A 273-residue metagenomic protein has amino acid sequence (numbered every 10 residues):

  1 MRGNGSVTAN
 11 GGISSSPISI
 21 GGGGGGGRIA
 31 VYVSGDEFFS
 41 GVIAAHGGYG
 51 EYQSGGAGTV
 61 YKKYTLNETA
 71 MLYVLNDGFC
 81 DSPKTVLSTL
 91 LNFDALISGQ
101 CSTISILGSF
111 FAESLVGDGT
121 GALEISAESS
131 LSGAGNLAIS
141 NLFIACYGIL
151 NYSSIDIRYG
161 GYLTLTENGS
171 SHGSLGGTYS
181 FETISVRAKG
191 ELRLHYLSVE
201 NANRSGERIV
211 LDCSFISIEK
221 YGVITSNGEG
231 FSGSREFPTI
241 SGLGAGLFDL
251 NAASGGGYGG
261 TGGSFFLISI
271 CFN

Functional and structural regions predicted by a protein language model:
M1-A30, H46-Y61, G133-A134, S153-S154 (+5 more regions): Glycine-centric low-complexity/flexibility signal
G5, A9-G11, V33, G47 (+4 more regions): Active-site proximal loops enriched in glycine and acidic residues that flank catalytic Cys/His/Asp and coordinate
V31-F38: Short, surface-exposed tryptophan/glycine-enriched loops that mediate extracellular molecular recognition
V42-I43: Short amphipathic alpha-helices in soluble, non-transmembrane regions that often serve as interface/regulatory elements
K62-I216: Extracellular beta-sheet-rich ligand-binding/adhesion modules
